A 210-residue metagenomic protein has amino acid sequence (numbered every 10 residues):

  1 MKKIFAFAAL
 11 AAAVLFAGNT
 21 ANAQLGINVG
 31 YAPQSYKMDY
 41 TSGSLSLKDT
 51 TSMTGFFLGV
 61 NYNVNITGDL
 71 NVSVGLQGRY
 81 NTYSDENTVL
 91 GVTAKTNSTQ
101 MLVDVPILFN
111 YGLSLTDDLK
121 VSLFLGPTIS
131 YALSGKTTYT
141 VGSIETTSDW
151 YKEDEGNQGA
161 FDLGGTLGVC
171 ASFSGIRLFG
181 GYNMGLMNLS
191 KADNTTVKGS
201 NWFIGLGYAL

Functional and structural regions predicted by a protein language model:
M1-A8: Bacterial N-terminal signal peptides that target proteins for export
A8-F16: Bacterial N-terminal signal peptides
F16-A23: Sec/Tat signal peptide C-region and signal peptidase I cleavage site
L25, D69-V72, G175-G180: Repeated loop/turn-to-beta-strand initiation elements of outer-membrane beta-barrel proteins
G26-N28, S172-G175, K198-L210: Outer-membrane beta-barrel "beta-signal"
V29-K37, F56, N61-T140, L206-L210: Gram-negative (and chloroplast) outer-membrane scaffold detector with strong preference for beta-barrel transmembrane
S35-M53, N81-L102, Y131-T166, N188-N201: Extracellular/periplasm-exposed beta-strand and loop segments of Gram-negative cell-envelope proteins, dominated by
S172, I176-N188, A192, A209: A hydrophobic membrane-anchoring alpha-helix module
